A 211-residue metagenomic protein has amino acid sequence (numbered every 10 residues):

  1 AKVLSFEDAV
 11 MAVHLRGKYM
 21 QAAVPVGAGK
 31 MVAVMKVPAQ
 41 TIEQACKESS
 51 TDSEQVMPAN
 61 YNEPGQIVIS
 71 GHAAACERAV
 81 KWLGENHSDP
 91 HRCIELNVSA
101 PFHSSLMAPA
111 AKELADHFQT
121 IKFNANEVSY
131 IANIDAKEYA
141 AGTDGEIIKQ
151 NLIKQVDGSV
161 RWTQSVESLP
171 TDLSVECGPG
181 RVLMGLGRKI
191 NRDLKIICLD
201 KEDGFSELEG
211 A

Functional and structural regions predicted by a protein language model:
K2-Q155: Alpha/beta catalytic cores of group-transfer enzymes, especially the acyltransferase/condensing modules of polyketide
K122-A211: Acyltransferase/transacylase module recognition
